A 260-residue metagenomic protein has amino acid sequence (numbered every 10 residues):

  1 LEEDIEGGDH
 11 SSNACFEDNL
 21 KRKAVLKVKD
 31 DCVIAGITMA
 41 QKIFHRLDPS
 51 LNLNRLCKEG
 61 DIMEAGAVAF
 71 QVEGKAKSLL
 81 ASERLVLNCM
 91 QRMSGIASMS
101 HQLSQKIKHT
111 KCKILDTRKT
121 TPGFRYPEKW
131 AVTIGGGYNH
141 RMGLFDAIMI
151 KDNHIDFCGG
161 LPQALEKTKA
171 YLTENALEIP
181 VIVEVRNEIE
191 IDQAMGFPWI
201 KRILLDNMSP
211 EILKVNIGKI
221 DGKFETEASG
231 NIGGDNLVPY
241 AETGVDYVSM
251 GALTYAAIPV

Functional and structural regions predicted by a protein language model:
L1-F197, R202, E211-K219, F224-E227 (+2 more regions): Acidic/glycine-rich phosphate/pyrophosphate-binding loops and surrounding catalytic core that coordinate Mg2+
M208: Short beta->alpha hinge that forms the Motif I/post-I loop of the SAM-binding pocket
G234: Cys/His-rich Zn2+-binding cysteine-cluster or related metal-binding knuckle/ribbon modules and their
